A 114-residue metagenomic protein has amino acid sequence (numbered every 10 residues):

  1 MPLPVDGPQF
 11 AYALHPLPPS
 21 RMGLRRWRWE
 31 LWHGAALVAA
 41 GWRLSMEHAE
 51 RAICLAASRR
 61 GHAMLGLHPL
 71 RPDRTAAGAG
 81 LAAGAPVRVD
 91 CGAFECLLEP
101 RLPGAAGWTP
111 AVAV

Functional and structural regions predicted by a protein language model:
M1-R26, A77-V114: Short N-terminal "domain-start" leader segments that mark the transition from disordered tails or signal peptides into
L3, G66-P69: N-terminal leader/targeting segments
R28-E30: Beta-strand signatures of extracellular beta-sandwich domains
W32-R51, A56: A short, exposed loop/beta-hairpin motif centered on an aromatic-Gly-Thr core
A39-A40, R60, P110: Structured catalytic/translocation cores of nucleotide/phosphate-coupled proteins
I53, H68-R74, C91: Acidic, low-complexity intrinsically disordered segments
C54-L67: Short arginine-rich
